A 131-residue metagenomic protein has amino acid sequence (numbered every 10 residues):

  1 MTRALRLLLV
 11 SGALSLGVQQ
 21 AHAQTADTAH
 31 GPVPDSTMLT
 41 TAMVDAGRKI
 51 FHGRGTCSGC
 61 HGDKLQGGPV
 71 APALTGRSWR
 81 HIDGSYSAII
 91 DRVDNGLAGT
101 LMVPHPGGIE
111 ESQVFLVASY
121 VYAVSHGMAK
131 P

Functional and structural regions predicted by a protein language model:
M1-V33, T37: N-terminal export/targeting leaders of redox proteins
G17, T56, H126-G127: A generic secondary-structure boundary signal that marks alpha-helix termini
T25-H52, P131: Electrostatic cytochrome c docking/interface patches
T41, R48, G62-D94: Gly/Gly-Pro-rich "capping" loops immediately C-terminal to redox-active cysteine motifs in periplasmic/lumenal
G47, R54-D63, V117-V121: The canonical Cys-X-X-Cys-His
G53-G59, A73, L101: Residue-level recognition of specific faces of alpha-helices
G68-R77, D94-S125, A129-P131: Axial heme c-ligation environment in periplasmic c-type cytochrome domains
